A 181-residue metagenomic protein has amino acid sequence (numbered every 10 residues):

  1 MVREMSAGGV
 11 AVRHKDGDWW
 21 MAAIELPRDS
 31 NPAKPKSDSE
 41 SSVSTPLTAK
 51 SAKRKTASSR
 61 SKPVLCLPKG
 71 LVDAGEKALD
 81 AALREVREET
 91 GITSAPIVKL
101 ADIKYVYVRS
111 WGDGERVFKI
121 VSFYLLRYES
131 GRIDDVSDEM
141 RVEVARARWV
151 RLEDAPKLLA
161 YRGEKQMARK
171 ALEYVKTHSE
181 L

Functional and structural regions predicted by a protein language model:
M1-L67: N-terminal strand-loop-strand
M5-A7, W19, K119-S122, A145: Change "...and in nucleic-acid phosphodiester-cleaving endonucleases..." to "...and in nucleic-acid processing enzymes
D16-D18, R28-N31, D73-A74, K104-V106 (+1 more regions): Short, charged/polar surface micro-motifs in flexible loops or helix N-caps
C66, F118, W149: Short aromatic/basic micro-patch
L67-D102: The catalytic Nudix box helix
G91-R132: Active-site segment of metal-dependent pyrophosphate-handling enzymes, primarily the Nudix hydrolase catalytic core
L125-L126, S130, D134-A168: NUDIX/MutT-family hydrolases
K170-H178: C-terminal alpha-helix
